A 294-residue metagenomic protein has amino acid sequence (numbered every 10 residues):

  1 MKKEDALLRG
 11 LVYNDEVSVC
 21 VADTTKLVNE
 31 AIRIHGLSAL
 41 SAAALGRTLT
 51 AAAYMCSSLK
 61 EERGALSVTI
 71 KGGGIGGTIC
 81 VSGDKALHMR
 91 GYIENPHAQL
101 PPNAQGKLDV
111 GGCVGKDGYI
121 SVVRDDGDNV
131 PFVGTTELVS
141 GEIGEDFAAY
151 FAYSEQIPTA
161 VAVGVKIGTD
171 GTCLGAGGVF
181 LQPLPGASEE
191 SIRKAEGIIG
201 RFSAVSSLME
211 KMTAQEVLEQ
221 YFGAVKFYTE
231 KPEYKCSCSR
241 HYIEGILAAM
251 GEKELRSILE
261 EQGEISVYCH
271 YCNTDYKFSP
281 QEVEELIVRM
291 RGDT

Functional and structural regions predicted by a protein language model:
M1-F227: Interaction interfaces in information-processing and related assembly proteins
G197-T294: Cys/His-clustered metal-coordination modules, chiefly Zn-binding fingers
